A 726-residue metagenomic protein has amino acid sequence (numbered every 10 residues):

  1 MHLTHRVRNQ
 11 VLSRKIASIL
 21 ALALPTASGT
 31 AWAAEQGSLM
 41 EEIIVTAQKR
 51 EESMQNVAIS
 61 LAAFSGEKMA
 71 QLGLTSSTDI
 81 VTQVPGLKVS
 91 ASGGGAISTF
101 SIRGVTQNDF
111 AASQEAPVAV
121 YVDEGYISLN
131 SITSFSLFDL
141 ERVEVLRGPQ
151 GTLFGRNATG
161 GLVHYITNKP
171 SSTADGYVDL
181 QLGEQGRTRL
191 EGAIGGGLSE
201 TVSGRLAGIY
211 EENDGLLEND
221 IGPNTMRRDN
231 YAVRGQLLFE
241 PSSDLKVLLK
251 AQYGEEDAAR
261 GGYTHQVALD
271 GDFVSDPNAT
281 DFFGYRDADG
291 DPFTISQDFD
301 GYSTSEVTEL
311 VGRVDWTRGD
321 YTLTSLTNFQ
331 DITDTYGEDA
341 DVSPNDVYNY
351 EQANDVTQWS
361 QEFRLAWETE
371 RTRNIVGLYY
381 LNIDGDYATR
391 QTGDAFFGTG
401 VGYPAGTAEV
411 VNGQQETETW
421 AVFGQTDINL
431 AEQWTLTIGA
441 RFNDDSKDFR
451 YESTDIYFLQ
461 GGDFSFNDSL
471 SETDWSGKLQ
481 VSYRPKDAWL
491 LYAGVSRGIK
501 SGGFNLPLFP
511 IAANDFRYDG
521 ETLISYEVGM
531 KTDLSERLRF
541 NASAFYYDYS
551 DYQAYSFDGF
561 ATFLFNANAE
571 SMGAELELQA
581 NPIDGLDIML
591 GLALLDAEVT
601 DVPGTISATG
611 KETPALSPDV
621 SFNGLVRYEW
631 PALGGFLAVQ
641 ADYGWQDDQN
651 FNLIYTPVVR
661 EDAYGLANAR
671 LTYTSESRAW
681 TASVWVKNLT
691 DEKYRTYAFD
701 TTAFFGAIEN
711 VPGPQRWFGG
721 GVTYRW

Functional and structural regions predicted by a protein language model:
Q36-T173, V528: Acidic, small-polar-rich N-terminal luminal/periplasmic segments of exported/outer-membrane proteins
S98, E115-P117, L129, F138-R147 (+6 more regions): Outer-membrane beta-barrel translocator/receptor signature
H164, S171-T173, Q181, G192-F299 (+4 more regions): Periplasmic-side early beta-strands and strand-to-turn transitions of outer-membrane beta-barrels
L238-S242, L365-A366, Y379-L381, G413-D548 (+1 more regions): Structural signature of Gram-negative outer-membrane beta-barrels, strongest in the C-terminal barrel of TonB-dependent
D257-A268, I383-T392, Y483-Y526, F540 (+5 more regions): Surface-exposed extracellular loop regions of Gram-negative outer-membrane beta-barrel proteins, predominantly
E309-R318, T322-E338, R484, L490-K500 (+3 more regions): Membrane-embedded beta-barrel scaffold of Gram-negative outer-membrane proteins
R373, N429-L436, D444, N541-D548 (+2 more regions): Gram-negative outer-membrane beta-barrel transporters
G644-N652, Y673-W726: C-terminal beta-signal and adjacent terminal beta-strands/loops of Gram-negative outer-membrane beta-barrel proteins
